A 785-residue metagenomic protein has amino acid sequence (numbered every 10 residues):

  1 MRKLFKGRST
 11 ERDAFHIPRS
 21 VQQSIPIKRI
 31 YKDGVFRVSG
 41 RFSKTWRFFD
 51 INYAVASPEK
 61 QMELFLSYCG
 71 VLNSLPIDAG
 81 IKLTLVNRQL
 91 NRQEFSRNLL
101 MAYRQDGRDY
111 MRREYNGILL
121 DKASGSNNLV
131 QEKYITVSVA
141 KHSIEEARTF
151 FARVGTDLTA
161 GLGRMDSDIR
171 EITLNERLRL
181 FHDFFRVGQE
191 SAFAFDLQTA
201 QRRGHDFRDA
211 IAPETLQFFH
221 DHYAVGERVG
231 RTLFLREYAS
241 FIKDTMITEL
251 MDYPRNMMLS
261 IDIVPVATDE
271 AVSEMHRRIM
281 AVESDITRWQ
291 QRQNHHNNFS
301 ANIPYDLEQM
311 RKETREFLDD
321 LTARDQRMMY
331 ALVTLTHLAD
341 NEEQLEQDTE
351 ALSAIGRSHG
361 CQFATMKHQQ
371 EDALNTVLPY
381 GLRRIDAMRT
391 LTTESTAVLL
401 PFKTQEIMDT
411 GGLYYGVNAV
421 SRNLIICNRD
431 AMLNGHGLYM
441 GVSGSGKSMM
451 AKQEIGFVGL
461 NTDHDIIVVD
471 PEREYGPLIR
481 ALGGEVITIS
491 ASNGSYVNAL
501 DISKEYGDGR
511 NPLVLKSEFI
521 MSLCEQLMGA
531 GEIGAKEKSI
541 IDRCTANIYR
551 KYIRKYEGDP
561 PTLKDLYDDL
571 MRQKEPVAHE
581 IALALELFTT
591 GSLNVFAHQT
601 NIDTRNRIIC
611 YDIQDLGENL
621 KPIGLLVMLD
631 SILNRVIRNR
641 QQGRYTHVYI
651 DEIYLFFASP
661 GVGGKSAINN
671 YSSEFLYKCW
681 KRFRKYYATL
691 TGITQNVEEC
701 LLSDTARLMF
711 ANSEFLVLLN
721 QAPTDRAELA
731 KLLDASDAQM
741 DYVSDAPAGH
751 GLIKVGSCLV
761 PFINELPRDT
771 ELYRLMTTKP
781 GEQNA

Functional and structural regions predicted by a protein language model:
M1-F402: Extended, folded cores of ATP/NTP-driven motor/assembly subunits in large transport and secretion machines
I51, P58-P76, R88, M251 (+10 more regions): P-loop NTPase motor domains
Y439: Hydrophobic anchor at the beta1->P-loop junction of P-loop NTPases
K447: Conserved lysine of the Walker
M450: Hydrophobic positions on the alpha1 helix immediately C-terminal to the Walker A/P-loop
F457-I467: Post-Walker A helix-loop "phosphate-sensing" segment adjacent to the P-loop in P-loop NTPases
G483-I487, T705-L718: A short helix-turn-beta junction within AAA+ P-loop NTPase domains corresponding to the substrate/partner-engaging
L733-A785: Conserved P-loop NTPase
